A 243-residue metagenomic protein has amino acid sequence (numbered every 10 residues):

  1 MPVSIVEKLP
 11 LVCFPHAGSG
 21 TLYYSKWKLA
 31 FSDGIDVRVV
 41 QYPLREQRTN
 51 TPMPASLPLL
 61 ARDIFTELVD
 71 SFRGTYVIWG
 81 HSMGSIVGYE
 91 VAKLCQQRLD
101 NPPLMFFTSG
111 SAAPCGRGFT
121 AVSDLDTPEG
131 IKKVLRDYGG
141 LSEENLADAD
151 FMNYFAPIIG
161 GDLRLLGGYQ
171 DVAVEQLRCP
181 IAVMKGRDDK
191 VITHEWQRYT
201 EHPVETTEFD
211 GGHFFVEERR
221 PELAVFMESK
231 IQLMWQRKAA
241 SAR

Functional and structural regions predicted by a protein language model:
M1-R243: Non-catalytic, mobile gating and regulatory segments of ester bond hydrolases
